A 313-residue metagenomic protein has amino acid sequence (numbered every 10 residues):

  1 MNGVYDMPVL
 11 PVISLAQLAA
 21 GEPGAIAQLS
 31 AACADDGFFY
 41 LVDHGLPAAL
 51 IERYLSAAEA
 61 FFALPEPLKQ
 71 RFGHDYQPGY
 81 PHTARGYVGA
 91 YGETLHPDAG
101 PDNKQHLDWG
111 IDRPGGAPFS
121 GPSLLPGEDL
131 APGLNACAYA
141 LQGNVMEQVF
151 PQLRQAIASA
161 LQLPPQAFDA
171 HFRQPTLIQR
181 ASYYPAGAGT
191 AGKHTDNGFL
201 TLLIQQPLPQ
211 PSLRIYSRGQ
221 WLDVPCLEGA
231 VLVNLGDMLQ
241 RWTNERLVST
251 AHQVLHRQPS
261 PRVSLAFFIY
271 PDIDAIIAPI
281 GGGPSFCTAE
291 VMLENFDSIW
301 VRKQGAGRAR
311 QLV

Functional and structural regions predicted by a protein language model:
M1-V313: Peripheral, non-catalytic segments flanking oxidoreductase cores
